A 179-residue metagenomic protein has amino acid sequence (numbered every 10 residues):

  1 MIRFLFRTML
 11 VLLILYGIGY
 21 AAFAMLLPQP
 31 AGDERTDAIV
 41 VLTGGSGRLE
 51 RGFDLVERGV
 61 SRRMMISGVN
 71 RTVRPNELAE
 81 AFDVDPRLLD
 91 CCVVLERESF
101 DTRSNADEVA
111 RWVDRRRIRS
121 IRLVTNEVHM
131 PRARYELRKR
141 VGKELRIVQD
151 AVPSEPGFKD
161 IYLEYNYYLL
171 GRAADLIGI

Functional and structural regions predicted by a protein language model:
M1-R3: N-terminal hydrophobic targeting signals that begin at the initiator methionine
L5-A22: Hydrophobic membrane-insertion alpha-helices, especially the h-region of bacterial N-terminal signal peptides
Y16, Y20, Y135, Y162-Y168: Sequence-level detector for tyrosine residue identity
I18-L26, L169-L176: Structural signature of transmembrane alpha-helix termini at the membrane-water interface
A24-Y162: A structural signal for short, hydrophobic/glycine-enriched beta-strand patches
F158-I179: A transmembrane-helix-recognition feature enriched in membrane-embedded lipid enzymes and envelope glyco-/phospholipid
